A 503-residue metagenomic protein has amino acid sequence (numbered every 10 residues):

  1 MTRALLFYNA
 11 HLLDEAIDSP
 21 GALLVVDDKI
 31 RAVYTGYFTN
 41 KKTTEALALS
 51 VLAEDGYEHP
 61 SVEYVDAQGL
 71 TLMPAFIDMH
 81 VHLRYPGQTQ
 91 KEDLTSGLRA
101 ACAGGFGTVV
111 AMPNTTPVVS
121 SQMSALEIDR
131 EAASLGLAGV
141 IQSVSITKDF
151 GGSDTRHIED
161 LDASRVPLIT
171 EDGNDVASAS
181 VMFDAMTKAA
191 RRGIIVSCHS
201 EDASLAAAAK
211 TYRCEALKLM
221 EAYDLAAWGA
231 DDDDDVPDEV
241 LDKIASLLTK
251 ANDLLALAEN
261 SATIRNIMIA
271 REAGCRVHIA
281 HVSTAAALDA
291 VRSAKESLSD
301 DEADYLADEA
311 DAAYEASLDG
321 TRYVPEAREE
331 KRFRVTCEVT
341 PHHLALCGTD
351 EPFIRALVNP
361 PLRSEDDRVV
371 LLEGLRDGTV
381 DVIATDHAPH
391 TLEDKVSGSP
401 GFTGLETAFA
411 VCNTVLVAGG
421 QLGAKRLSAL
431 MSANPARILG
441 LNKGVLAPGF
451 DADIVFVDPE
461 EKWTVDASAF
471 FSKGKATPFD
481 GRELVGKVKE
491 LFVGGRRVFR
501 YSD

Functional and structural regions predicted by a protein language model:
M1-Y57: N-terminal metal-binding scaffold of metallo-dependent hydrolase/deaminase domains
A10, L23, D28, G69 (+16 more regions): Divalent metal-coordination and catalytic microenvironments
S50-H59, Y64-A132: Metal-associated gating/positioning segment near the N- to mid-region
H82-E92, G107-Q122, S143-R156, T170-V181 (+4 more regions): Divalent metal-binding segments
R130-I146: A glycine-rich helix N-cap at a beta->alpha junction
T155-I383: Histidine/acidic residue-rich metal-binding segments in metalloenzymes
K243-R276, P352-A356, R376-D377, D381-I383 (+1 more regions): His/Asp/Glu-enriched, well-ordered alpha-helical/loop segment that forms or immediately abuts the divalent-metal
P400, A418, F450-D503: C-terminal cap of metal-dependent C-N hydrolases
